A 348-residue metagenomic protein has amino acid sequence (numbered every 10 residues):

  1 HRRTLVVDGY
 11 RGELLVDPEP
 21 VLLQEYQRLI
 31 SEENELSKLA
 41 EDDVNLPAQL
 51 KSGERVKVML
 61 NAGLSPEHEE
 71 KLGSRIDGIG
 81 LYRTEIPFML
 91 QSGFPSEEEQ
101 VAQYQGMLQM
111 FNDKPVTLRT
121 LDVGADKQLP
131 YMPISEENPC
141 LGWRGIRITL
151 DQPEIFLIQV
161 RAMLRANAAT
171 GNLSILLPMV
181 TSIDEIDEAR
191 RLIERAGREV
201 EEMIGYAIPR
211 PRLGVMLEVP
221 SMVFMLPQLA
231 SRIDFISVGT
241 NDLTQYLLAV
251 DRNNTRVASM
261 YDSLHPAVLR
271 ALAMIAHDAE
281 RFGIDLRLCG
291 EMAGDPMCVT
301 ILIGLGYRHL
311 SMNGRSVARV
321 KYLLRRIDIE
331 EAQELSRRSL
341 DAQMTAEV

Functional and structural regions predicted by a protein language model:
H1-G9: Conformationally flexible catalytic loops at phosphate/diphosphate-handling active centers
D8-N45: Acidic/Gly/His-enriched mid-domain segments of enzyme catalytic cores or analogous surface patches that mediate
N34-V348: Conserved alpha/beta-domain cores
